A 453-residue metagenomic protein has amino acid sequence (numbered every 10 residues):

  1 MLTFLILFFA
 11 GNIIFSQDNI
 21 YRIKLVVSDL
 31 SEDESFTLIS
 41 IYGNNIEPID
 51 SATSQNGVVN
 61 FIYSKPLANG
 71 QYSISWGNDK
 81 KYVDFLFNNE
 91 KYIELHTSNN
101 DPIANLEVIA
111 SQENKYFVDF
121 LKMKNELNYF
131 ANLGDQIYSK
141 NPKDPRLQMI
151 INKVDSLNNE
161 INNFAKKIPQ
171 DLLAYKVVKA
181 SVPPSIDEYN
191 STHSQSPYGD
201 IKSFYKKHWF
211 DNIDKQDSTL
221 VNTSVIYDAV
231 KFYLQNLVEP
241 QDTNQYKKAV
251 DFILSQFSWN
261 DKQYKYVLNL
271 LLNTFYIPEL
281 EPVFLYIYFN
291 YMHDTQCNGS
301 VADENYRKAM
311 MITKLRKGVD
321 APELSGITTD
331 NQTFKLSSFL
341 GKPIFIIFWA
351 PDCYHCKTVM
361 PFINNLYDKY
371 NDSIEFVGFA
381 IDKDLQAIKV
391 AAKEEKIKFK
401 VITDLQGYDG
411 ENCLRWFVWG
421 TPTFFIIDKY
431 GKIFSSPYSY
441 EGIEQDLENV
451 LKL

Functional and structural regions predicted by a protein language model:
M1-L25, L453: Bacterial Sec-dependent N-terminal signal peptides
Q17-Q170, K179-S181, S185-W209: A non-transmembrane, solvent-exposed segment enriched in polar/low-complexity residues
V177-S258: Charged, long alpha-helical assembly modules
D261, L268-P322: Long amphipathic alpha-helical scaffold segments
G299-L336, F399-K400, Q445-L453: N-terminal "domain-start" segment that seeds a small globular fold
F334-I363, E375: Short active-site neighborhood of thiol/selenol oxidoreductases, capturing the structured segment around
T358-E395, Y408-N412: Structural microenvironment flanking redox-active thiols in thiol-disulfide oxidoreductases
I397, G407-V450: Thiol/disulfide oxidoreductase modules built on the thioredoxin-like
